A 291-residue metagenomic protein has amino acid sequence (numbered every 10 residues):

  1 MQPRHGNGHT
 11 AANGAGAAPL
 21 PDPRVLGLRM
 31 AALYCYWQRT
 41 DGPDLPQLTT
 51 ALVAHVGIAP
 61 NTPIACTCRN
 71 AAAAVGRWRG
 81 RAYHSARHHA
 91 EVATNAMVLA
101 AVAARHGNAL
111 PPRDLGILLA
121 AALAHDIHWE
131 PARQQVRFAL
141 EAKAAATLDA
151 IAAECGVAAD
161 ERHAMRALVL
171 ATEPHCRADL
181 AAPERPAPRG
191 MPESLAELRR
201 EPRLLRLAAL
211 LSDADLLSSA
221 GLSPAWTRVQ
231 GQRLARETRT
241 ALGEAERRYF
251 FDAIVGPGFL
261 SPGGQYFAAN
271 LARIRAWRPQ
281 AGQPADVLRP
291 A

Functional and structural regions predicted by a protein language model:
Q2-V53, Y83-A90, N95-D114, A124 (+2 more regions): Divalent metal-dependent phosphate-bond-processing catalytic cores, especially two-metal-ion Mg2+/Mn2+ enzymes that act
P46, A51-V75: Short alpha-helical hairpin
G57-A59, E130-R133: Surface-exposed cleft-lining segments at the edges of enzyme active sites
T67-A72, L118-A124, M165-E173, L210-A214: Short alpha-helical scaffolding segments that buttress acidic/His motifs in well-ordered protein cores
R79-E91, P131-A146: Active-site metal-coordination segments of metallo-dependent hydrolases
V92-L99, A139-C155: An active-site-proximal "capping" alpha-helix that borders the catalytic cofactor pocket
H106-I117, C155-E173: Acidic/histidine metal-binding catalytic segments
A132-Q135, A152-A159: Short helix-to-loop capping/linker segments positioned immediately adjacent to catalytic or ligand/cofactor-binding
